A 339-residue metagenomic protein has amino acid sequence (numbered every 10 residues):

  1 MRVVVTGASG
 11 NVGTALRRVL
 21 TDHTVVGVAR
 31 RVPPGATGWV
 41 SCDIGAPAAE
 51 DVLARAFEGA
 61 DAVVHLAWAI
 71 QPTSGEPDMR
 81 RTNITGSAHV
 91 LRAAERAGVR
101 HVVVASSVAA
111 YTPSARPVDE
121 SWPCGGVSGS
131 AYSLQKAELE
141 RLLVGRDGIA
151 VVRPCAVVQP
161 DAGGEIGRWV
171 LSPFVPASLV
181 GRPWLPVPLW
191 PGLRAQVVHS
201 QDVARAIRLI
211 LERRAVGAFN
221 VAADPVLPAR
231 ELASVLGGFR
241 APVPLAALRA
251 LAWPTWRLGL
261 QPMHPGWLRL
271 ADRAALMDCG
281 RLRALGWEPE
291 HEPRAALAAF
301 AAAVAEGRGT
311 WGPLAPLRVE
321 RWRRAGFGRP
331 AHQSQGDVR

Functional and structural regions predicted by a protein language model:
M1-D22: N-terminal Rossmann NAD(P)H-binding glycine-rich loop of SDR-like oxidoreductase domains
T37, I44-T85, A93, A110-Y111: NAD(P)H-binding glycine-rich loop region in Rossmannoid oxidoreductase-like domains and their noncatalytic homologs
H89-Y132: Conserved Rossmann-fold NAD(P)-dependent oxidoreductase catalytic core, especially the SDR/UDP-sugar
R116-V158, A162: Catalytic helix-loop patch of NAD(P)-dependent Rossmann-fold dehydrogenases
D147-Q196: NAD(P)-dependent short-chain dehydrogenase/reductase
V175-V187, P191-V226: Alpha-helical substrate-binding/gating segment
S200, A229-E231, R257-P289: Conserved C-terminal active-site "lid" loop/helix of NAD(P)H-dependent oxidoreductases that clamps the redox cofactor
A204-P265, A299-W322, G326-R339: Mid/C-terminal beta-alpha module of Rossmann-like enzyme folds, strongest in SDR-family dehydrogenases/epimerases
